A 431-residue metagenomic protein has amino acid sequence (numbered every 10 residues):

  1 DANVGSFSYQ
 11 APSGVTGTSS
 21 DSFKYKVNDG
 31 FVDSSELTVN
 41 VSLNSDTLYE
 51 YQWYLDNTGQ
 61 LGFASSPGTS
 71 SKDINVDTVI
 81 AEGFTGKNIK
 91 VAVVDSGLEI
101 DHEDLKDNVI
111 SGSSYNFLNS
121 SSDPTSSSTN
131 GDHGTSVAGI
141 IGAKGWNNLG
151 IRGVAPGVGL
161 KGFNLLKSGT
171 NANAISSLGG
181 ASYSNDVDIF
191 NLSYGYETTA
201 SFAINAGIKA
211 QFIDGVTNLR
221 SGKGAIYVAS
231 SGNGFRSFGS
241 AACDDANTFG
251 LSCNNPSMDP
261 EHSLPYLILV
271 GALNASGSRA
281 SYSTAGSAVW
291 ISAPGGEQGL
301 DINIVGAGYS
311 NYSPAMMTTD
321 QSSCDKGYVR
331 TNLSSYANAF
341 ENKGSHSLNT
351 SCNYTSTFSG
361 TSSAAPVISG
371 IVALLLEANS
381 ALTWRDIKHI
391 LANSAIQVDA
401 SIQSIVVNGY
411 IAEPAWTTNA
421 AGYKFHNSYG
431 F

Functional and structural regions predicted by a protein language model:
D1-L43: Acidic, turn/loop-rich segments in luminal/extracellular domains of secretory-pathway and cell-surface proteins
S6, L55-T69, D73, N116-T125 (+1 more regions): Short glycine/proline-rich turn/loop motifs
N44-N88, E103-D104: Protease zymogen maturation seam
I80-A81, T85-K87, S96, D101-E103 (+9 more regions): Substrate-binding/access-modulating region of protease and related hydrolase catalytic domains
K90-A92: Conserved beta-strand elements of the Class I
D95, L251-A373, N427: Extracellular S/T/G-rich loop segment that most often corresponds to the catalytic His/Ser-adjacent loop
N379-F425: An often Trp-containing, charged/polar helix-loop segment at the C-terminal end of enzyme catalytic cores
